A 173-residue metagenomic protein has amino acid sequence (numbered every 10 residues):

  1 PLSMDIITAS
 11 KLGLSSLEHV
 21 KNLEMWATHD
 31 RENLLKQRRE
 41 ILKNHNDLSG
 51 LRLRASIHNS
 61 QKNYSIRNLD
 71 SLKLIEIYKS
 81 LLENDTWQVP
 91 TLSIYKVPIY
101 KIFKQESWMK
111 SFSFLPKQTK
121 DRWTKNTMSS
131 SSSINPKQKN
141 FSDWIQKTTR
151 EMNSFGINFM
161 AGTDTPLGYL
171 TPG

Functional and structural regions predicted by a protein language model:
P1-T8, S16, E24-M25, H29: Histidine/acidic-residue-rich, glycine-tolerant segments that coordinate divalent metal ions
S10, L14-S15, Y169-G173: Extended hydrophobic/aromatic segments used for targeting, binding, or gating
S16-E18, V89: Conserved beta-strand positions in the central sheet of alpha/beta enzyme cores
L23-G173: Active-site neighborhoods of metal-dependent hydrolases
